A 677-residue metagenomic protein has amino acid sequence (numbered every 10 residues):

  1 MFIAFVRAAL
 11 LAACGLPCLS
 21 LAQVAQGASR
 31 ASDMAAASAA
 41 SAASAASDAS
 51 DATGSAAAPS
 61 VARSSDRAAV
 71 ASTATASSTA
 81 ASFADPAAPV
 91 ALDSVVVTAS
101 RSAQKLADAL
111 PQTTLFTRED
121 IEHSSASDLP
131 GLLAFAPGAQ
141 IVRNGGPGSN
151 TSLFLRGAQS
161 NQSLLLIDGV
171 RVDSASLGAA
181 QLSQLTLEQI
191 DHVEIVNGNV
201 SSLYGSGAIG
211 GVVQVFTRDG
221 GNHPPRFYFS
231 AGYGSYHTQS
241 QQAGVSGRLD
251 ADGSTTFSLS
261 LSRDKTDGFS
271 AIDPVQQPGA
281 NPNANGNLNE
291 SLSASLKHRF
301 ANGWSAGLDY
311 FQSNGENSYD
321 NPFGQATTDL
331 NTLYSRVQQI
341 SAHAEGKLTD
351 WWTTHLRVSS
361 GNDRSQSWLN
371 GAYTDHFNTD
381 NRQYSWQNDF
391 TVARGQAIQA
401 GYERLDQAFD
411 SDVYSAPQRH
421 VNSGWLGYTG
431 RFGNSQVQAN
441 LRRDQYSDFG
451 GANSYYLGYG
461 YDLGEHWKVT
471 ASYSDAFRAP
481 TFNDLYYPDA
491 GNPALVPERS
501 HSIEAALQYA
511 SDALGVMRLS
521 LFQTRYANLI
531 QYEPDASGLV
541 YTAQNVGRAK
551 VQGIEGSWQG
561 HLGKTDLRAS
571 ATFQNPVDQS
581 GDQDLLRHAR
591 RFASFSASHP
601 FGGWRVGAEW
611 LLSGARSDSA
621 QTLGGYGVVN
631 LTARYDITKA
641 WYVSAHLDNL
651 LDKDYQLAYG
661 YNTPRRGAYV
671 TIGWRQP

Functional and structural regions predicted by a protein language model:
M1-A126, P130-A136, G247: N-terminal Sec signal peptide and the immediately downstream disordered periplasmic leader that contains the TonB box
F2, R525-A527, L631-P677: C-terminal beta-signal and adjacent terminal beta-strands/loops of Gram-negative outer-membrane beta-barrel proteins
T98, P130-V170, D191: Extracytoplasmic beta-strand/coil segments of soluble accessory domains associated with Gram-negative outer-membrane
V170-G198: Short acidic/polar hinge/loop motifs at secondary-structure boundaries that mediate gating or recognition
S201-S202, Q214, G220-P224, Y228-G232 (+2 more regions): Periplasmic-side early beta-strands and strand-to-turn transitions of outer-membrane beta-barrels
G253-F257, N302-L308, D350-L356, G395-I398 (+6 more regions): Repeated loop/turn-to-beta-strand initiation elements of outer-membrane beta-barrel proteins
Q325-K347, F377-R382, P417, S447-D448 (+6 more regions): Outer-membrane beta-barrel signature, preferentially recognizing the C-terminal barrel domain of Gram-negative
N434-Q436, Q523-R525, N545-S617, D636-H646 (+1 more regions): Gram-negative outer-membrane beta-barrel transporters
